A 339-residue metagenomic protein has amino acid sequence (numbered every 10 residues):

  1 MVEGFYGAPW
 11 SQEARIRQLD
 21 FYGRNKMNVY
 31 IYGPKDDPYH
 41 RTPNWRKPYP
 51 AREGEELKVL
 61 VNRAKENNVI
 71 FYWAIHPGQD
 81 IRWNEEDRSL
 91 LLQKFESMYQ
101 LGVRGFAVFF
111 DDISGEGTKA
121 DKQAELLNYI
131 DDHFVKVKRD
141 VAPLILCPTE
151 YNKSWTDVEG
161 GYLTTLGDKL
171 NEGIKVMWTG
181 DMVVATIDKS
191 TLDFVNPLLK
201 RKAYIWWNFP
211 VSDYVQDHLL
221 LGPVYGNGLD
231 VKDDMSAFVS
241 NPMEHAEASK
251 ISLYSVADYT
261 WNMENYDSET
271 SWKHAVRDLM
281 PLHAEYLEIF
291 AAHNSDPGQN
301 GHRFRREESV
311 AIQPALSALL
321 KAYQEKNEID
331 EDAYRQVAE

Functional and structural regions predicted by a protein language model:
M1-D87, K94, Q100-R104, K136: Feature activates predominantly on carbohydrate-active enzymes
G4-F5, I113-E269: Catalytic-core regions of glycoside hydrolase
K26-N28, K65-F71, G102-F106, D140-A142 (+3 more regions): Short, well-ordered coil/turn segments that N-cap beta-strands
I31, A107-F109, V239: Conserved beta-strand positions in the central sheet of alpha/beta enzyme cores
L57, R88-L91, A120-L127: Amphipathic alpha-helical segments in well-structured domains
W73-I75, A107-D111, L146: Short beta-strands and strand-loop turn motifs
L90-A107, D111-G115, Y129-H133: Hydrophobic or amphipathic alpha-helical targeting/insertion segments
W261, N265-E339: C-terminal functional modules
